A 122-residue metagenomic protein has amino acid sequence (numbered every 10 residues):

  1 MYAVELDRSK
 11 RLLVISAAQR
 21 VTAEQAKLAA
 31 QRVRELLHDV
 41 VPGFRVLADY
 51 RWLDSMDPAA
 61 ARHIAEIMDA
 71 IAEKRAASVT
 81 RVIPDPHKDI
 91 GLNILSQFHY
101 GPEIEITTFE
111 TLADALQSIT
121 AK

Functional and structural regions predicted by a protein language model:
M1-K122: Amphipathic, Lys/Arg-enriched alpha-helical "gate/interface" segment within cytosolic domains that mediates
